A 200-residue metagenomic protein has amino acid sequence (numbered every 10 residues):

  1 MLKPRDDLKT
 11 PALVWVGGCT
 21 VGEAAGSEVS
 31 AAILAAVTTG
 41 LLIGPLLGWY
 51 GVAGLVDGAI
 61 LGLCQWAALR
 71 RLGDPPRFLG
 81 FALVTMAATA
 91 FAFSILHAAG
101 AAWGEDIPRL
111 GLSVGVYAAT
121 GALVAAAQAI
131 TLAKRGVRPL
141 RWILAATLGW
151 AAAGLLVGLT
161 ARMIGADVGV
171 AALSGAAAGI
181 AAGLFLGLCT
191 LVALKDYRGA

Functional and structural regions predicted by a protein language model:
M1-A200: Juxtamembrane/disordered regions of integral membrane proteins
